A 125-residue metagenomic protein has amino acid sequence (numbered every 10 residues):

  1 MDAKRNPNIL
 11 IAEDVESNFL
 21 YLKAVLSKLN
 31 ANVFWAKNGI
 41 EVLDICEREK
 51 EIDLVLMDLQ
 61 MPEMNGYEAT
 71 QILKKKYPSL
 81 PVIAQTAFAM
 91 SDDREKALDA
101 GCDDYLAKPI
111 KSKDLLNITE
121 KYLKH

Functional and structural regions predicted by a protein language model:
D14-S17, W35-D44, G66: Helix N-cap/capping motif at the beta->alpha junctions
L20-K28: Charged docking surfaces used in two-component/phosphorelay signaling
K23, I110-T119: C-terminal output helix
N30-K37, I45-C46, L106: Short hydrophobic/Thr-rich beta-strand motif most characteristic of the beta2 strand and flanking loop of CheY-like
K50-L56: Active-site beta3 strand of CheY-like receiver
M61: Receiver (REC) domain active-site loop signature in two-component systems and cognate sites in sensor histidine kinases
